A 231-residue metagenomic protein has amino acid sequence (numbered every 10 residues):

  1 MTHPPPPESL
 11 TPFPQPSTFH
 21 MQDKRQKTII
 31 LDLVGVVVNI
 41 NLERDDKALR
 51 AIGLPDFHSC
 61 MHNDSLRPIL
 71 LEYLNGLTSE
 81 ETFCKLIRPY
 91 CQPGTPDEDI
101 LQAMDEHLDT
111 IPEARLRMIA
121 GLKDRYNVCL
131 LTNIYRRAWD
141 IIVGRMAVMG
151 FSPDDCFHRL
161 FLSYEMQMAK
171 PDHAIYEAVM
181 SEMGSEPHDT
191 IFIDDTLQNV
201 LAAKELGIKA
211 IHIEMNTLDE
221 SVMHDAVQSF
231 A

Functional and structural regions predicted by a protein language model:
T2-L31, Y135-R136, I142-A231: Asp-based, Mg2+/Mn2+-dependent phosphohydrolase catalytic module
Q22-E113, D124, A138: N-terminal helical cap/lid subdomain that shapes the substrate entry/recognition surface in HAD-like hydrolases
D32-G35, G76, L122, L130 (+2 more regions): Generic structural signal for small/hydrophobic residues in well-ordered secondary structure, especially within
K85, A120, E177: Active-site phosphate/pyrophosphate- and oxyanion-stabilizing loops and adjacent acidic/basic residues in soluble
E113-R117, A174: Short, conserved clusters of charged catalytic residues that mark active-site and nucleotide-handling motifs
L116-A120, V200: Short amphipathic alpha-helical segments and helix-helix/interface helices
R125-N127, I208: A generic structural motif
N127-L131, Y135-R136: Structured, non-catalytic alpha/beta "coupling" segments that mediate domain-domain communication and provide generic
